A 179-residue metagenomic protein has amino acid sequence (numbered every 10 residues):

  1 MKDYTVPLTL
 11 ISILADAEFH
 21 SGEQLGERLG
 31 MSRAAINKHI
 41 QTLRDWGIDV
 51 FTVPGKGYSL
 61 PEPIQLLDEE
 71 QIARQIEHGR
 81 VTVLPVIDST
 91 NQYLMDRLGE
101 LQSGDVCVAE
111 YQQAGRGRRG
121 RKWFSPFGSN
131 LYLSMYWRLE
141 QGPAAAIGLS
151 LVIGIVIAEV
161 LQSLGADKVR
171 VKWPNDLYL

Functional and structural regions predicted by a protein language model:
K2-Q162: N-terminal lobe of the biotin/lipoate ligase/transferase fold
D167-L179: Catalytic palm active-site di-aspartate
